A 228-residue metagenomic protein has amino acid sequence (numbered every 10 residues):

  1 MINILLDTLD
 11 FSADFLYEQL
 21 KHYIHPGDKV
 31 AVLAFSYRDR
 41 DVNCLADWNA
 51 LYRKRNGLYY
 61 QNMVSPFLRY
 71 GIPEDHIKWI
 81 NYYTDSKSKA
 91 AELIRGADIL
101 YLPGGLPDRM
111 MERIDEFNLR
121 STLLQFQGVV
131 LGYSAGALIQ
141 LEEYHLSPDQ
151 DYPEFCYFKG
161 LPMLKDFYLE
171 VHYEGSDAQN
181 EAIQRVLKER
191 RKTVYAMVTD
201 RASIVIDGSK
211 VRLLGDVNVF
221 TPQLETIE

Functional and structural regions predicted by a protein language model:
M1-P26, V32-G57, Y144-E228: C-terminal and late-domain segments of enzyme folds
L5, W79, Y101-L102, L131-Y133 (+1 more regions): General beta-strand structural signal in soluble alpha/beta enzymes
K21, V64, A90-A91, N118-L124 (+2 more regions): Short amphipathic alpha-helical segments and helix-helix/interface helices
N62-D75: Short helix-loop-beta junction
I72-V129: Flexible gly/pro-rich beta->alpha loop and the following alpha-helix that scaffold active-site loops
Y82, L138, V219: Positions that flank functional sites
P103, R109-D115, L119-G175: Class I SAM-dependent methyltransferase SAM-binding "motif I" and its flanking Rossmann-like core
